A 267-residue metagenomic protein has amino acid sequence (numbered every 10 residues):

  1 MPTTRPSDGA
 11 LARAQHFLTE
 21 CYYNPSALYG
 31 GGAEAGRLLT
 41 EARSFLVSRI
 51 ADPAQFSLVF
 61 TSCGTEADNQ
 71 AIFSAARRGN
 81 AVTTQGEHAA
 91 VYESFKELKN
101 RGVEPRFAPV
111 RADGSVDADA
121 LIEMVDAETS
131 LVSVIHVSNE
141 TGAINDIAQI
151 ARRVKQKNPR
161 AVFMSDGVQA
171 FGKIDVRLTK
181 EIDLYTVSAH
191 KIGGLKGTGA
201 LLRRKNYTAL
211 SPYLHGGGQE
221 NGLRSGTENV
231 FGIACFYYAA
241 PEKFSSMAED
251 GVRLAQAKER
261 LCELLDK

Functional and structural regions predicted by a protein language model:
M1-K267: Pyridoxal 5′-phosphate
